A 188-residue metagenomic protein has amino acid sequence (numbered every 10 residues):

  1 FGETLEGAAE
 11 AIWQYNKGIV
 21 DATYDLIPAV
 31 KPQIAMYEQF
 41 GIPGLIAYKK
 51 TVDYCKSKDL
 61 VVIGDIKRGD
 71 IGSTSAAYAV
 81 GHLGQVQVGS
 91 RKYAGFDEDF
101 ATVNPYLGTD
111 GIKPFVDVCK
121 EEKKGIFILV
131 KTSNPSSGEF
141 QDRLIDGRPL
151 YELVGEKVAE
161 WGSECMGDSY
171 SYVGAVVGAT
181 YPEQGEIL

Functional and structural regions predicted by a protein language model:
F1-A22: N-terminal glycine-rich anion-binding loop in soluble enzyme alpha/beta folds
T4-A8, K31-L45: Glycine-rich, proline-tolerant flexible connector loops at the mouths of alpha/beta enzymes
V20-I27, V52-S57, V116-E122: Acidic (Asp/Glu)-rich catalytic clusters
V30, D65, A101: Conserved, mostly hydrophobic/aromatic
K49-D70: Catalytic PLP-binding core of fold-type I/II PLP enzymes
D70-G174: Conserved anion-binding
T180-L188: A C-terminal functional module that forms or caps the active site or interfaces directly with catalytic machinery
